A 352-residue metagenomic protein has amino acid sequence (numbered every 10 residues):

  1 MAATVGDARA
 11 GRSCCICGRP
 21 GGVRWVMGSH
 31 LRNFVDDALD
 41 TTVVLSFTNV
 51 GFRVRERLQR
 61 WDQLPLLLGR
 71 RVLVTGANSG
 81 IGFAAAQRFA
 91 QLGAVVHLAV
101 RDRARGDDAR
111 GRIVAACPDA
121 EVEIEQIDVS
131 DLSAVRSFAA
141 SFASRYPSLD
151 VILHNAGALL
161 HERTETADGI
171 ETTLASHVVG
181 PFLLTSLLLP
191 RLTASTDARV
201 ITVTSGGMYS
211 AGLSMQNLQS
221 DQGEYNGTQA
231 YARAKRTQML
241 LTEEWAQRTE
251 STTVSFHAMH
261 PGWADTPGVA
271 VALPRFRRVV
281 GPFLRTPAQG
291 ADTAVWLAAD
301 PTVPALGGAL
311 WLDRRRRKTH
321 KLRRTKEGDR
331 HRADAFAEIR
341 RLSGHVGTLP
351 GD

Functional and structural regions predicted by a protein language model:
M1-A10: Extreme N-terminal basic, low-complexity initiation segments that serve as generic localization/processing leaders
R9-R12, W311: Disulfide-bonded cysteine motifs in exported proteins
C14-C17: Cysteine-centered motifs
G22-T41, L45-D265, L342-D352: Rossmann-fold NAD(P)H-dependent dehydrogenase/reductase core
S29-D37, V44-F52, V135, A234 (+3 more regions): C-terminal helical subdomain
A90, P274-R275, R317-H320: A short small-residue
Q216, A264-V280: A glycine/serine/threonine-rich, flexible loop-to-helix segment that serves as the NAD(P) cofactor-binding "lid"
F276-R277, L322-E327: Short glycine-enriched, charge-decorated loop/helix-capping segments at active-site entrances that position
